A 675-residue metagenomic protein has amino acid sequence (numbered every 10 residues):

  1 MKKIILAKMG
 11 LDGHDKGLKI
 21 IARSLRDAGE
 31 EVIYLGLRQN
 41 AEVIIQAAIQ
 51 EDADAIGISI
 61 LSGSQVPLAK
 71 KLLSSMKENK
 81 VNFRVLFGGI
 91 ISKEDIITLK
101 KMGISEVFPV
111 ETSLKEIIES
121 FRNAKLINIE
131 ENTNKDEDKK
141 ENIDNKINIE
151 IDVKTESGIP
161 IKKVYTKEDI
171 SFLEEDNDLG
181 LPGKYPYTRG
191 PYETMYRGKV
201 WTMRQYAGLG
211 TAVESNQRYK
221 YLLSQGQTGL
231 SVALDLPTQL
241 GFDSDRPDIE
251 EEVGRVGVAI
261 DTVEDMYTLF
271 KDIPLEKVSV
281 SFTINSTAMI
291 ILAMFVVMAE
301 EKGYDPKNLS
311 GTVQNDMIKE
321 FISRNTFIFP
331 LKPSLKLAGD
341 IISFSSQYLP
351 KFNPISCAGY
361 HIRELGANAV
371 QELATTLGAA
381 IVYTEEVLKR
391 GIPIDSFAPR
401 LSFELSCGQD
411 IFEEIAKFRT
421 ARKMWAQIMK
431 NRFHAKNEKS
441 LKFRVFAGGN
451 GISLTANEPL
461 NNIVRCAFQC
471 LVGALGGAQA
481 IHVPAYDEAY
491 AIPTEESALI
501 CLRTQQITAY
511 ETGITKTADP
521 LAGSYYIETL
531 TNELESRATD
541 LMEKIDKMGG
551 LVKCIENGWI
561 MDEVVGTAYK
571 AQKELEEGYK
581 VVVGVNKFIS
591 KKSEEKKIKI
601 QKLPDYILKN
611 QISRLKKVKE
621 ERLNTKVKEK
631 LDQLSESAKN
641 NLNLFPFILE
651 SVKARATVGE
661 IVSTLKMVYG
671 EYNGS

Functional and structural regions predicted by a protein language model:
K2, E78-F87, W201, K442-V445: Short beta-strand/loop segments at the ligand-binding rim of alpha/beta enzyme cores
A7-D15, D27, E31-R38, W201-V213 (+3 more regions): Active-site mouth loops of central-metabolism enzymes
L18-E119: Cofactor-cradling patches in redox/metallo enzymes
I49, K140, D144-F172, L181-T188 (+4 more regions): Flexible, glycine-rich loop/tail regions that form catalytic "lids" or insertion modules at the edges of active sites
S62, K93, N134-G408, R432 (+4 more regions): Catalytic alpha/beta active-site cores
L114-E130: A charged, well-structured terminal subsegment
A358, A374-Y383, R390, S402-G584: Active-site capping/gating regions of soluble enzymes
